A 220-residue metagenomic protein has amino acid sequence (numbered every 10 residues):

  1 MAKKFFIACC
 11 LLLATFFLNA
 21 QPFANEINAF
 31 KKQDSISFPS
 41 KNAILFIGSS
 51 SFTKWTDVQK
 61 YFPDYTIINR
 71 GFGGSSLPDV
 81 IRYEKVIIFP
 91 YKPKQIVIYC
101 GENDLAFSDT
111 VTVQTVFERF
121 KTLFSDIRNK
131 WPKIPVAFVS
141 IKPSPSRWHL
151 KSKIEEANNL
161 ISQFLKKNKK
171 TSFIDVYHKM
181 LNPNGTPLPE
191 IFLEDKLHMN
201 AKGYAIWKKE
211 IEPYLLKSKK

Functional and structural regions predicted by a protein language model:
M1-P22: Bacterial Sec-dependent N-terminal signal peptides
L11, P143-K220: Catalytic His-Asp segment of secreted/periplasmic serine-dependent ester chemistry enzymes
P22-P39: Short N-terminal segments immediately surrounding and downstream of signal-peptide cleavage
N42-D57, S75: Catalytic nucleophile-elbow at a beta strand-turn-alpha helix junction centered on a G-D-S/GDSL motif, marking
F52-Y61, T66-I68, D79-F117, A137 (+1 more regions): Oxyanion-hole/transition-state-stabilizing segment in secreted/luminal serine hydrolases and related acyltransferases
E84, F120-S125, N158: Generic structural signal for well-ordered alpha-helices, preferentially at hydrophobic/aromatic core positions
V111-R119, H149-E156: Alpha-helix N-cap and loop-to-helix initiation/capping positions
W131-V136: A non-catalytic structural micro-motif
